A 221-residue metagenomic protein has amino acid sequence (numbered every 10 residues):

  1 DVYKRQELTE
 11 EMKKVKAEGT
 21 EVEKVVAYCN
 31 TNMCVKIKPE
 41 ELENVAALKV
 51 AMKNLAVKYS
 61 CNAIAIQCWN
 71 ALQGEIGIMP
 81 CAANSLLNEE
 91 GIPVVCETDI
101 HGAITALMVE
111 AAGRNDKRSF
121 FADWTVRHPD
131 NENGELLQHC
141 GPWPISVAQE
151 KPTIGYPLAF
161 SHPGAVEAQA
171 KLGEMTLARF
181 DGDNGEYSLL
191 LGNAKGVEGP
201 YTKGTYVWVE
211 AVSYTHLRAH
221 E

Functional and structural regions predicted by a protein language model:
D1, N62-A71, L158-V166, T176: Charge-patterned, long linear interaction tracts outside catalytic cores
V2, Y28-K53: Active-site loops and adjacent core secondary-structure elements that bind or stabilize anionic groups
V2-Q6, T215-H220: Conserved small/polar residues in nucleotide/adenosyl-binding loops
K4-A27: Glycine-rich phosphate/diphosphate-binding loop of Rossmann-like nucleotide-binding domains
M12-A17, G74-P80, N131-L136: Short acidic, glycine/serine/threonine-rich loops at helix termini
E41, V45-Q73: Accessory "access/gating" subregions that flank catalytic or transport cores
G77-P93: A short, gly/pro- and small-residue-rich
G91-W208: C-terminal catalytic subdomain
